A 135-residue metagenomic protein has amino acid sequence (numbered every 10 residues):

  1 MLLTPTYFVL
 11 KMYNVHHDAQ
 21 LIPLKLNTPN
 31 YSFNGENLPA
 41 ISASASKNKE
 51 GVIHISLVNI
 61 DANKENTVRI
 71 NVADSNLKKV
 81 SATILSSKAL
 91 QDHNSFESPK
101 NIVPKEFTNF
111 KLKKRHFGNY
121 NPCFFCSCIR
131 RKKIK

Functional and structural regions predicted by a protein language model:
M1-V52: Glycan-recognition and catalytic regions of carbohydrate-active enzymes
Y31-S32, A62-E65, A89-D92: Flexible loop/turn segments at secondary-structure boundaries
L38-N76, A82, S127-C128: Carbohydrate-binding surface patches
N63, K114-R115, P122-F124: Solvent-exposed, conformationally flexible loop/turn segments
T67-R69, D92-F96, R131: Short conserved micro-motifs at the rims of enzyme active sites and ligand-binding pockets
S75-F117: Acidic, Ser/Thr/Pro-rich beta/coil linker or hinge segments at domain junctions
Y120-R131: Short Pro-Gly-centered flexible turn/kink motifs
K133-K135: Short, charged beta-turn/beta-strand-edge "cap" motif at the junction between a beta-strand and an adjacent loop
